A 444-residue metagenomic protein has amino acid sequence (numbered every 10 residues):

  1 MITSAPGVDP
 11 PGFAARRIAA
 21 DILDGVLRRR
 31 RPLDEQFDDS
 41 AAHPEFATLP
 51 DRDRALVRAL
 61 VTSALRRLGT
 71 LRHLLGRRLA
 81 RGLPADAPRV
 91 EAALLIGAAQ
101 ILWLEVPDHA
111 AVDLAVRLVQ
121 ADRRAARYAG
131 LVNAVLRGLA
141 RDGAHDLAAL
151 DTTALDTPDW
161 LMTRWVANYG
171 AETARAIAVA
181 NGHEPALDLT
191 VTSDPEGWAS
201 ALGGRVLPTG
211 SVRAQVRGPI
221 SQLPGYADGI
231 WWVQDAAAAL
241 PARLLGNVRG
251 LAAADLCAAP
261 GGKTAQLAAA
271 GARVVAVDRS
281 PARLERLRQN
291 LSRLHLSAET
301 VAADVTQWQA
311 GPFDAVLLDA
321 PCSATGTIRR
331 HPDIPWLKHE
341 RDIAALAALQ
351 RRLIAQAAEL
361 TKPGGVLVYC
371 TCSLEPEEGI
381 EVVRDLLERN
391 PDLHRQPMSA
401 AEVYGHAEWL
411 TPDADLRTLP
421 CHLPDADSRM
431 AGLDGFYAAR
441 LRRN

Functional and structural regions predicted by a protein language model:
M1-N444: S-adenosylmethionine
